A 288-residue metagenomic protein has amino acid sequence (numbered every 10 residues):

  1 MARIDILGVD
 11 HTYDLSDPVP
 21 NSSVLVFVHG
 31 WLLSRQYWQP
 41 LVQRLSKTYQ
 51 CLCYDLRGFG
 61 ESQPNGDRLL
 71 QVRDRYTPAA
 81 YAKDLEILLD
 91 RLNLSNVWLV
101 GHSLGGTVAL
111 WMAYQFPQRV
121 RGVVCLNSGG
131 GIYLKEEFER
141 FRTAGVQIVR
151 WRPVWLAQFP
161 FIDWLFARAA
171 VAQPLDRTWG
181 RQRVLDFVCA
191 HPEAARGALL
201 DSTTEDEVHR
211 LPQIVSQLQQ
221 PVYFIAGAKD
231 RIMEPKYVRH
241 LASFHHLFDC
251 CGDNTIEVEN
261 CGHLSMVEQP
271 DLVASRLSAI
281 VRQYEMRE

Functional and structural regions predicted by a protein language model:
I6, D14, C53-V100, L104 (+1 more regions): Active-site loop/oxyanion-hole signature of alpha/beta-hydrolase fold enzymes
D14-R68: Conserved HGGG/HGGXW glycine-rich cap/lid loop of the alpha/beta-hydrolase fold
H29-W31, V97, G101-S103, G227: Conserved alpha/beta-hydrolase "nucleophile elbow" surrounding the catalytic nucleophile
V108-M112: Hydrolases whose catalytic domains are alpha/beta-hydrolase-1, hotdog thioesterase, or metallo-beta-lactamase-like
Y114, R121-V154: Flexible "cap/lid" loop of the alpha/beta hydrolase fold
K135, L156-Q217: Conserved alpha/beta-hydrolase catalytic His-Asp/Glu region
Q217-C261: Conserved loop-alpha-helix segment in the C-terminal half of the alpha/beta-hydrolase fold that carries the catalytic
V258-A274: Catalytic histidine-centered segment of alpha/beta-hydrolase-like enzymes
